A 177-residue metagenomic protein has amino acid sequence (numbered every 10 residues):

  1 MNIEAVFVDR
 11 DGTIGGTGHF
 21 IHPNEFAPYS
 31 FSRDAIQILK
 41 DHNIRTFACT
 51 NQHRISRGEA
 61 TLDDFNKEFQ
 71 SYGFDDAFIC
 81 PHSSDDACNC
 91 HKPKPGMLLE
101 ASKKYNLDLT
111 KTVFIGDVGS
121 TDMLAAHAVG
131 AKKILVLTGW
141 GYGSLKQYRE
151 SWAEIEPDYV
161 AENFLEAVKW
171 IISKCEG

Functional and structural regions predicted by a protein language model:
M1-F47: Active-site neighborhood of HAD-like aspartate-dependent phosphohydrolases
A5-D11, F74-C80, V136: Non-cysteine beta-strand/loop elements that form the S-adenosyl-L-methionine
V8-R10, T50, I115-D117: Active-site flanking residues adjacent to catalytic metal/cofactor-binding acidic residues
H19-H22, N51, H82-S84, L107-D108 (+1 more regions): A short, structure-level motif marking secondary-structure boundaries and short turns
P23-A27, I55-R57, C88-C90: Short, flexible loop segments at the rims of nucleotide/cofactor-binding pockets, characterized by
S32, I36-N66, F74-D86: Substrate-recognition element of Asp-dependent hydrolases with the DxDx(T/V) motif
A60-D76, D85-F114, V118-G177: Asp-based, Mg2+/Mn2+-dependent phosphohydrolase catalytic module
